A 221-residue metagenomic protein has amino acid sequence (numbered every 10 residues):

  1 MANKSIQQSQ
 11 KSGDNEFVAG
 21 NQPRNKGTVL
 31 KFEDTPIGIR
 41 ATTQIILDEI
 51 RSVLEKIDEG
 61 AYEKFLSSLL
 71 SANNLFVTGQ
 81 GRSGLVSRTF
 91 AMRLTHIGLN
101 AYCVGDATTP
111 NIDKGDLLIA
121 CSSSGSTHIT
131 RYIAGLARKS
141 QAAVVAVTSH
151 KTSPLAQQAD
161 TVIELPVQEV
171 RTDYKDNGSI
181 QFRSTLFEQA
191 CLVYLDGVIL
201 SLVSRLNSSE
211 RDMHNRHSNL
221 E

Functional and structural regions predicted by a protein language model:
S9-G20: Long, low-complexity intrinsically disordered regions enriched in small/polar and proline/glycine residues
N21-E55: Generic N-terminal amphipathic, Lys/Arg-enriched alpha-helix
K26-V29, E33, G197, V203-E221: A short, charged, Gly/Pro-tolerant segment at domain boundaries
I37, A41, I45, G60 (+6 more regions): Conserved active-site and cofactor/substrate-binding residues in soluble primary-metabolism enzymes
I45, S52, K64, L136 (+2 more regions): Alpha-helical scaffold segments in soluble metabolic enzymes
E49, V53-K56, I97, L165 (+2 more regions): Change "in soluble alpha/beta enzymes" to "in soluble alpha/beta proteins
L54-S71: A short, well-structured juxtamembrane/interface segment
F76-Q80, L85-V193: Glycine-rich phosphate-binding loops that contact phosphosugars or nucleotide phosphates
